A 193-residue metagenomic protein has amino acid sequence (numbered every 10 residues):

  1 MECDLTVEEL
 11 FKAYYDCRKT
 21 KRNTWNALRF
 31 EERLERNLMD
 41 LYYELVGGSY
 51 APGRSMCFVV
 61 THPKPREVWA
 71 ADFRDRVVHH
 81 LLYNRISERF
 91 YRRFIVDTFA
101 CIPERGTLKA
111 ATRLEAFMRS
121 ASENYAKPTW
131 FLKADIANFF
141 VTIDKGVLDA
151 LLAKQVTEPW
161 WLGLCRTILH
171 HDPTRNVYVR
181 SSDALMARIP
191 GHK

Functional and structural regions predicted by a protein language model:
M1-M39: Non-catalytic, polymerase-adjacent accessory regions of viral genome-replication enzymes
L5-K12, G53-S55, P65, A126-F131: Sequence-level motif detector for i,i+2 pairs with an aromatic at +2
E8-F11, E35, M39, A71 (+5 more regions): Non-catalytic, well-ordered alpha-helical scaffold segments
T20-L28, G53-H80, R93-G106, D172-K193: Short, conserved non-catalytic motifs in the polymerase core
R36-P52: Conserved oxyanion/phosphate-binding beta-strand-loop segments in alpha/beta enzyme cores
N37, E44, F117, A121-K193: Conserved polymerase palm-domain catalytic core
L45, H62, L81, R85-F90 (+4 more regions): Generic hydrophobic/packing signal
Y83-D144: Active-site-proximal segment of RNA-dependent polymerases
